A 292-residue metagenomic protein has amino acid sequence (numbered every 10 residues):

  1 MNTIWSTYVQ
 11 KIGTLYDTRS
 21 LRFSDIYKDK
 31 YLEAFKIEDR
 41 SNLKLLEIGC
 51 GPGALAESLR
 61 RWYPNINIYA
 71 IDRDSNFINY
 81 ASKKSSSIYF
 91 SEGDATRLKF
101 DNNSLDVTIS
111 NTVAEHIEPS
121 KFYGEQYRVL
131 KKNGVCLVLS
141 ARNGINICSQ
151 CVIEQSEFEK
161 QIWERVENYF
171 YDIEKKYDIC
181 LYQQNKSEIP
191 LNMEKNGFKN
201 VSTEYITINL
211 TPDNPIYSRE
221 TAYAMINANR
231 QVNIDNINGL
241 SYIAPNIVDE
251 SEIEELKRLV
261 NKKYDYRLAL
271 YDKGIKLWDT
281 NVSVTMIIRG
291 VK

Functional and structural regions predicted by a protein language model:
N2-D29: Class I SAM-dependent methyltransferase Rossmann-like catalytic core, especially the SAM/SAH-binding loop
E33-R40, L98-K99: Glycine-rich helix-loop-beta junction characteristic of Rossmann-like nucleotide cofactor-binding loops
L46-I48, P52-R97: Class I SAM-dependent methyltransferase SAM/SAH-binding core
T96-V107: A short acidic, Gly/Pro-enriched loop at the edge of an enzyme's catalytic core that lines a small-molecule cofactor
V107-S120: A short SAM/SAH-binding and catalytic strip from SAM-dependent methyltransferases
K121-V135: A short glycine-rich, Lys/Arg-flanked "PGG" loop and its adjoining helix->strand segment in the class I
V138-Q231: Conserved catalytic/acceptor-binding region of the Class I
Y182-Q183, S187, S202-V291: Conserved Class I S-adenosyl-L-methionine
